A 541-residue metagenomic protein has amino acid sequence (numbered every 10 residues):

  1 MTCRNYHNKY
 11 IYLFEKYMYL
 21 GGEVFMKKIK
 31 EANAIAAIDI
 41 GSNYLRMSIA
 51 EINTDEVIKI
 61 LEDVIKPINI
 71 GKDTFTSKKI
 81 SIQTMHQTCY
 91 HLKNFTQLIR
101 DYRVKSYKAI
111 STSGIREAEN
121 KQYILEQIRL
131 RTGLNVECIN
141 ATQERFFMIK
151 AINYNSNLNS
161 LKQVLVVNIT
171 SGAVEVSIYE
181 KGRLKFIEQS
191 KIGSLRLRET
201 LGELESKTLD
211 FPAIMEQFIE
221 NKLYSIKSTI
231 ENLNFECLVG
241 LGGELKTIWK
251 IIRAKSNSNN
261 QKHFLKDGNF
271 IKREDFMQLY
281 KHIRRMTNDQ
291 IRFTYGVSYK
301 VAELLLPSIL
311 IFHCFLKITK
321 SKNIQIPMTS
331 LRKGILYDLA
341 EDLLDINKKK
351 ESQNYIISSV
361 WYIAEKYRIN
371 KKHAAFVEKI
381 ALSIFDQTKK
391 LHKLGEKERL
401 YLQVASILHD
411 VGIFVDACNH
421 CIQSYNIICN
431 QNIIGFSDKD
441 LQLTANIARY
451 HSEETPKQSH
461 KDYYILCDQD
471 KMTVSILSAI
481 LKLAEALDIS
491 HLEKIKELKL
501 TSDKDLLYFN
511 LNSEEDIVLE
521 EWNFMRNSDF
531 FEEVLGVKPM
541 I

Functional and structural regions predicted by a protein language model:
R4-F25: Short, Lys/Arg-enriched N-terminal segments with co-localized hydrophobic residues within the first ~10-30 amino acids
I29-K59: N-terminal basic/disordered segments at the start of proteins
E31, G41-Y44, D101-V104, L130 (+4 more regions): Short flexible coil/turn linkers enriched for glycine and charged/polar residues that connect secondary-structure
N33-I35, I49-E51, D73-L98, T112-N120 (+10 more regions): Helical "lid/coupling" subdomains associated with nucleotide-phosphate turnover
E56-L61, R183-K185: Beta-strand initiation motifs
Y107-A109: Conserved beta-strand/loop subsegment of P-loop NTPase cores
I152, L165-S177: A generic, well-ordered mixed alpha/beta core segment in the N-terminal half of proteins
I517-K538: Short, non-transmembrane amphipathic alpha-helical segments
